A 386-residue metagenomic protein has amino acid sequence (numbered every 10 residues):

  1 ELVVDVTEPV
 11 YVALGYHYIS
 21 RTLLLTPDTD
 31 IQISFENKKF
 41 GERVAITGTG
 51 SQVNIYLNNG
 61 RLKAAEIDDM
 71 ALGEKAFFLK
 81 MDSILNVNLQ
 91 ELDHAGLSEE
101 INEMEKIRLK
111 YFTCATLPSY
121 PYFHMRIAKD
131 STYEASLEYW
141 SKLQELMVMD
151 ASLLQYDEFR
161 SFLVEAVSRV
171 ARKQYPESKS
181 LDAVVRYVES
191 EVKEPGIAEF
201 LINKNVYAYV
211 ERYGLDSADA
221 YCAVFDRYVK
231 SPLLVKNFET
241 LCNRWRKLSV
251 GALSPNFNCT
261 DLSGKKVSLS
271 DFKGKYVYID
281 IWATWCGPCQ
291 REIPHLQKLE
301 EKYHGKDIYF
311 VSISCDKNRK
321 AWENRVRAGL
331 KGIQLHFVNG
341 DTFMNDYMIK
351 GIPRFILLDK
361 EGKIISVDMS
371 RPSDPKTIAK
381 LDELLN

Functional and structural regions predicted by a protein language model:
E1-M104, R108, L117-S119, H124 (+1 more regions): A non-transmembrane, solvent-exposed segment enriched in polar/low-complexity residues
K129-Q144, K179-V188, D216-D226, P255-N256: Alpha-helical repeat scaffolds
I197-T260, K265, S270-K275, E301 (+2 more regions): N-proximal helix/coil linker or "cap" segments that precede and/or mark the start of modular domains
K273, I281-K298: Conserved redox-active cysteine motifs that mediate thiol-disulfide chemistry, especially di-cysteine Cys-X(1-2)-Cys
R291-A328, N339-N345: Structural microenvironment flanking redox-active thiols in thiol-disulfide oxidoreductases
E323-E361: Short, internal strand/loop/helix patches that form the active-site neighborhood or redox-interaction surface
G351-I352, I364-N386: Non-catalytic, surface beta->alpha helical segment in thiol-disulfide oxidoreductase systems
